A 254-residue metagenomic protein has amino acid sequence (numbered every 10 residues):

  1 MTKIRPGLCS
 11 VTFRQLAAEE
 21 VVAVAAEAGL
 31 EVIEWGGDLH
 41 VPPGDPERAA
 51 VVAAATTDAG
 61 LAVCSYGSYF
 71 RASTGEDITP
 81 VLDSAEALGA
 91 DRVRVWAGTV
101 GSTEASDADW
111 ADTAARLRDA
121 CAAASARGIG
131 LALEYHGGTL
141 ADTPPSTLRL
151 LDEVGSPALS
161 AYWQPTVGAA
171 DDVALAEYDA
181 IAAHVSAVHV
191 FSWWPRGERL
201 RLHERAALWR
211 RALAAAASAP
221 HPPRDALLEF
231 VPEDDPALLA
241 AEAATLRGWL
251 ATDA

Functional and structural regions predicted by a protein language model:
M1-R92, S156, A243, R247-A254: N-terminal pre-domain/capping segments
T12-R14, G37-L39, Y69-A72, A97-G101 (+4 more regions): Active-site-proximal loop/turn and secondary-structure-junction residues that shape catalytic pockets, frequently
F13, L227-L238: A short, acidic, flexible beta-alpha connecting loop/helix-capping segment that sits on the rim of active
A17-V22, D45-A50, G75-T79, D107-A111 (+3 more regions): Distinct, well-ordered alpha-helical segments
L30, A90, V185, H221-P223: A structural motif
V32-W35, Y66, C121-W209: Acidic/histidine-rich catalytic cores of soluble enzymes
A90-A105, A132-H136, L227: Active-site groove signature of glycoside hydrolases
W209-A219, D225-E229: H/E-rich (His + Asp/Glu) clusters that bind or coordinate divalent metals
